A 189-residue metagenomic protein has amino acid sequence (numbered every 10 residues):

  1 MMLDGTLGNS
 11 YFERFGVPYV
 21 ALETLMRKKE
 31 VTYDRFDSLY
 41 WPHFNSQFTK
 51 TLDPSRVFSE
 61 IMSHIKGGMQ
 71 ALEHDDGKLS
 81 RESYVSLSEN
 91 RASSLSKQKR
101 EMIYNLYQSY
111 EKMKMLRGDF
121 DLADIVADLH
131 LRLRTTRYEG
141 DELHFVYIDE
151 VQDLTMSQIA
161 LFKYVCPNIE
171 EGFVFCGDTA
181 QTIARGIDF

Functional and structural regions predicted by a protein language model:
M1-E13, V20-L22, E111-D119, R134-D141 (+2 more regions): Conserved helicase motor core of SF1/SF2 NTP-dependent helicases
G8-D119: Coupling/switch/interface segments within P-loop NTPase motor domains and analogous charged loops in nucleic-acid
E30-V31, I61, V146-I148, C176: Hydrophobic aliphatic residue packing
G118-A127: Short glycine-rich substrate-engagement loop in P-loop NTPases that contacts/grips substrate
D124, E150-D153: Short, flexible loop segments at the rims of nucleotide/cofactor-binding pockets, characterized by
V126-R134: Short, conserved alpha-helix that lines the donor NDP-sugar binding/gating region of sugar-transfer enzymes
